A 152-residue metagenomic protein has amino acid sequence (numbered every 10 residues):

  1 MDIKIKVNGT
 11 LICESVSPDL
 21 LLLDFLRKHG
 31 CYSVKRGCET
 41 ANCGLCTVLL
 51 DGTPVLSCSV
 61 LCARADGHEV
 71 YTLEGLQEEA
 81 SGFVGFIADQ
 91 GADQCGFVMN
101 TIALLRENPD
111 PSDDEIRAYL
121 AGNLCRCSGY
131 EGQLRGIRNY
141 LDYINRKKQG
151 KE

Functional and structural regions predicted by a protein language model:
M1-E152: Signature of N-terminal electron-transfer/Fe-S-associated modules in redox systems
